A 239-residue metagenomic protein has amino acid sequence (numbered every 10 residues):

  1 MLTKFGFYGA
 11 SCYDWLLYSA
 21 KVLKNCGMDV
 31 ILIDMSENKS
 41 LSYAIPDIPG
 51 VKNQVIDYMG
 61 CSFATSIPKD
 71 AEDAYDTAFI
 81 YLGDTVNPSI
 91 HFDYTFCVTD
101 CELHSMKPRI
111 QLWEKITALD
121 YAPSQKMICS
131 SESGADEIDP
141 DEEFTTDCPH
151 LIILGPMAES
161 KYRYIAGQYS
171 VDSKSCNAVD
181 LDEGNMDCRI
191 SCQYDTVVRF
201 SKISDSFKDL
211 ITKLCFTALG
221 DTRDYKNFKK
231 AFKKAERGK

Functional and structural regions predicted by a protein language model:
L2-D14, M28-H91, K107-I110, S160-A166 (+2 more regions): P-loop/Walker-type NTP enzyme "switch/lid" segment
A10, D100-L103, D205: Short, surface-exposed acidic/glycine-rich loop or hinge patches that mediate macromolecular interfaces
S19-M28: A short, Lys/Arg-enriched amphipathic alpha-helix followed by its capping loop at the start of a domain
I67-P68, L112-I116, S206-L214: Generic hydrophobic alpha-helical segments
I80-C192, V198-R199: Conserved catalytic-core segment of NTP-binding enzymes
R189-K239: NTP-binding/hydrolysis catalytic cores, primarily Walker-type P-loop NTPases
